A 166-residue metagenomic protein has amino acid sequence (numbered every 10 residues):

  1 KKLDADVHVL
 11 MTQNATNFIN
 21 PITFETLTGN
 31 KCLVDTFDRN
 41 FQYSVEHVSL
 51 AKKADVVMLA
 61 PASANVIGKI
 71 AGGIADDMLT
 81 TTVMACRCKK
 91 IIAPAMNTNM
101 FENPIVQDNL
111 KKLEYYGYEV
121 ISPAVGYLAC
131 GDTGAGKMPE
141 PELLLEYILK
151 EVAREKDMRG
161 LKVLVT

Functional and structural regions predicted by a protein language model:
K1-K90, N97-T166: A cross-family phosphate/adenosyl-ligand binding-site feature
